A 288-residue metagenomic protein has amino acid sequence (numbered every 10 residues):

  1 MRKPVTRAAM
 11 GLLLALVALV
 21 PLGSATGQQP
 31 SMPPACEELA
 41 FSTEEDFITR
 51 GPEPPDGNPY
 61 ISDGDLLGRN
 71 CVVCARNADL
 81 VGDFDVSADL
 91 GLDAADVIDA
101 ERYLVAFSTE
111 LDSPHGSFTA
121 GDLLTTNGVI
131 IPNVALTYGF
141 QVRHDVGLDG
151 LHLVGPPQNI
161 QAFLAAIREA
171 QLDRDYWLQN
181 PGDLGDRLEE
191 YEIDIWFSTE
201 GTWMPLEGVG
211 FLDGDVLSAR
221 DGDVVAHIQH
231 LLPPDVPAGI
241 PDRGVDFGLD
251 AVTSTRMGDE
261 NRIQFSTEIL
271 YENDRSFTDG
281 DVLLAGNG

Functional and structural regions predicted by a protein language model:
M1-L12: Bacterial N-terminal signal peptides that target proteins for export
M10-P21: Bacterial N-terminal signal peptides
L19-P30: Bacterial Sec-dependent signal peptides at the C-terminal "C-region" and cleavage site
Q28-G288: Sequence/structural signature of beta-propeller domains
